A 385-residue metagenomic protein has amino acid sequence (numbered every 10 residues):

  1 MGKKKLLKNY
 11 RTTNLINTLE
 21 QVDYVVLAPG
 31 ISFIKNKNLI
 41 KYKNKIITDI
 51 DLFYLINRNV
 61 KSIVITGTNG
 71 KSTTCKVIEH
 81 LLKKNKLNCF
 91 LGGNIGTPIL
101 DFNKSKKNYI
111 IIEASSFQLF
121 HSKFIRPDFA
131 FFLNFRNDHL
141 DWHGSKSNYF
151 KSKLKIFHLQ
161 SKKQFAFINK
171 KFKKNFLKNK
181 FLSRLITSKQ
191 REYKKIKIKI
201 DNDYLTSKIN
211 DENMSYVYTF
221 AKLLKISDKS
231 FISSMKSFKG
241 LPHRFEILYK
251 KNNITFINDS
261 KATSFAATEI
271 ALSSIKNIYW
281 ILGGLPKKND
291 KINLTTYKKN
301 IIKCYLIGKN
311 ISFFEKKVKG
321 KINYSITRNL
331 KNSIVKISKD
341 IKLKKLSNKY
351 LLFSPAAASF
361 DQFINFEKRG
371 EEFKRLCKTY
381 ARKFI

Functional and structural regions predicted by a protein language model:
M1-K3, D49-L52, K170, F181-I196 (+3 more regions): Beta-strand->loop->alpha-helix junctions that form or flank phosphate-binding loops in nucleotide-handling enzymes
M1-K5, L241, S260-L330, A356-K368: Active-site beta-alpha connecting loops in nucleotide-dependent enzymes
G2-N14, E192-N202: Adenosine-cofactor binding site in Rossmann-like domains, unifying the SAM/SAH pocket of S-adenosylmethionine-dependent
K8-Q21, N329: Short acidic low-complexity segments
I16-D23, P29-A166, K170, K174-S183 (+3 more regions): Phosphate-binding loop of NTP-binding sites
V25, I65, N94, L133 (+8 more regions): Residue-level signal for inorganic ion chemistry
N88, D203-I301: Nucleotide phosphate-binding/pyrophosphate-handling subdomain across enzymes that bind or process nucleotide phosphates
S333, I337-K374: A glycine-rich beta-strand to alpha-helix segment that forms a phosphate/ribose-binding loop at ligand/cofactor sites
